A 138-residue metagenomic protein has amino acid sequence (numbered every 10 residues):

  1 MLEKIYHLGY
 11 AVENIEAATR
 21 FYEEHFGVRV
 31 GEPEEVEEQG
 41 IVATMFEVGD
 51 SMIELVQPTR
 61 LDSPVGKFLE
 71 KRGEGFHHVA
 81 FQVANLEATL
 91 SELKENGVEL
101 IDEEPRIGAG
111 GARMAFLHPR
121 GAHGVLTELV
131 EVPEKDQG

Functional and structural regions predicted by a protein language model:
M1-Q39, S63: Long, hydrophobic N-terminal alpha-helical segment
M1-T19, E74-V83, E131-G138: N-terminal beta-strand motif that seeds the catalytic metal site of vicinal oxygen chelate
I5, G9-V12, Y22, F46 (+5 more regions): Short, structured motif recognition centered on aromatic/hydrophobic residues
G27-V48, M52, H118: N-terminal strand-loop-strand beta-hairpin
T44-M45, F81, L90-G138: Vicinal oxygen chelate
G49-I53, R60-D62, L86: Short, charged/polar surface micro-motifs in flexible loops or helix N-caps
D62-S63, G108: Serine-centered coil/turn micro-motif
L69-E95: Short, solvent-exposed interaction modules
